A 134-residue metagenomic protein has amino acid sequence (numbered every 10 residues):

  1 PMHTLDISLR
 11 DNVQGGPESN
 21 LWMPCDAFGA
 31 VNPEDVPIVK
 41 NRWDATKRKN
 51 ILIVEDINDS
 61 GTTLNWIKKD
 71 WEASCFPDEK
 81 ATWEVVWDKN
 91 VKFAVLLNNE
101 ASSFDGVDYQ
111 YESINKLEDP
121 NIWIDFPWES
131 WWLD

Functional and structural regions predicted by a protein language model:
P1-L52, D59-K68: Short, glycine/charge-rich flexible loops or terminal/linker lids adjacent to PRPP-binding catalytic cores
V54-D59, D105-D108: Acidic side chains
K69-D134: PRPP-dependent phosphoribosyltransferase catalytic core
